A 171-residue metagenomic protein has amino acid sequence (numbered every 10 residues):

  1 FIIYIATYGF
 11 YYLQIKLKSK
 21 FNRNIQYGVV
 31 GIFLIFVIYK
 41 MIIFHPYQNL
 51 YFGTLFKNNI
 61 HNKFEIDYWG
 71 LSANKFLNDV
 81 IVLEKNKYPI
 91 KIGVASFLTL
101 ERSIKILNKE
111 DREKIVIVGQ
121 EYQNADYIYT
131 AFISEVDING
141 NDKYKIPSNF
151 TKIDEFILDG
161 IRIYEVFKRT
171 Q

Functional and structural regions predicted by a protein language model:
F1-I5: Membrane-embedded alpha-helical segments of multi-pass membrane proteins, especially the transmembrane helices
T7, I106, G140-N141: Short, solvent-exposed loop/turn and secondary-structure capping segments
F10-F52: Signature aromatic-anchored transmembrane alpha helix within multi-pass, membrane-resident enzymes that catalyze glycan
N24-Y27, P89-K91, V116: Ser/Thr- (and often Asn-) enriched beta-sheet segments in non-cytosolic proteins
Y39, K91-S96, Y129-A131: Short beta-strand segments
G53-Y68: Short extracytoplasmic/periplasmic juxtamembrane "stem" segments immediately C-terminal to an N-terminal membrane anchor
I66-L107: Short periplasmic/luminal acceptor-recognition loop of GT-C membrane glycosyltransferases, typified by
D111-G119, Q123-Q171: Aromatic/acidic, Gly/Pro-rich catalytic loop(s) in extracytoplasmic/lumenal soluble domains of multi-pass membrane
